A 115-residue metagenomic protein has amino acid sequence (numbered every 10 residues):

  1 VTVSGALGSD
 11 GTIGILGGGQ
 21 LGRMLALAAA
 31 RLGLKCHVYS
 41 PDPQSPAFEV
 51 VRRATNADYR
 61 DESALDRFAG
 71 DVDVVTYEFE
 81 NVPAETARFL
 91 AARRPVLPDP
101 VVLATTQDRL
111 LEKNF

Functional and structural regions predicted by a protein language model:
V1-N114: ATP-binding N-terminal substructure of ATP-dependent carboxylate-amine bond-forming enzymes
